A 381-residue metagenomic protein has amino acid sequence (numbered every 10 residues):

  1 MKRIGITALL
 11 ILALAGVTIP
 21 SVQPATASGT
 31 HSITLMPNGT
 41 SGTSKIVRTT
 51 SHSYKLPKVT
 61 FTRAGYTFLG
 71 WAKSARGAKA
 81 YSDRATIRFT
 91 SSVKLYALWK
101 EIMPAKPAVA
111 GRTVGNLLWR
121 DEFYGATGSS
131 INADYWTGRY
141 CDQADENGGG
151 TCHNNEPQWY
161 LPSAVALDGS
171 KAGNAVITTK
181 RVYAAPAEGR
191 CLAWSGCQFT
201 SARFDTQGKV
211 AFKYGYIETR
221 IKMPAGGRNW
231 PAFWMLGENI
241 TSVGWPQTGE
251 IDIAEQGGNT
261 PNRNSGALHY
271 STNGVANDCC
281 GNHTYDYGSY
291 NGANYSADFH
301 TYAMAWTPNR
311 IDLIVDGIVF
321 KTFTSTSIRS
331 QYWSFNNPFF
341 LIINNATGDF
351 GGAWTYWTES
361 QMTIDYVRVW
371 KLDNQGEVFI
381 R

Functional and structural regions predicted by a protein language model:
M1, I6-A8, T90, E156-P157 (+1 more regions): Generic alpha-helix initiation/capping and coil-helix boundary signal
M1-P24: Secretory targeting and sorting signals
V22-A27, F299-A303: Short linear motifs in intrinsically disordered
A25-I102: Secondary-structure capping and domain/repeat boundary segments
E101-R381: GH16 jelly-roll
